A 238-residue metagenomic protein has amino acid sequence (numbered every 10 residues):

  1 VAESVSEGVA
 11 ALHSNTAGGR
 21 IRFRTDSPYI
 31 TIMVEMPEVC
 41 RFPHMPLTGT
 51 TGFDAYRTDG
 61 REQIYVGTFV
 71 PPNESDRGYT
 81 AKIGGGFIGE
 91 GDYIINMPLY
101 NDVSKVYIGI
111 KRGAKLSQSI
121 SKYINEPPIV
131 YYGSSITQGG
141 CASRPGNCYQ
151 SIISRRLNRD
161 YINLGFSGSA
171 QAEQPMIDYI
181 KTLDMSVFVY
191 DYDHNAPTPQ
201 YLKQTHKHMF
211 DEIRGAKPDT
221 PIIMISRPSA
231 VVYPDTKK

Functional and structural regions predicted by a protein language model:
V1-P128: N-terminal secretory targeting modules
S14, S169, E173-K238: Alpha-helical cap/lid subdomain in secreted, periplasmic, or secretory-pathway luminal O-acyl-processing enzymes
R24, G85-F87, Y93-A170, Q174-D184: Serine-esterase "nucleophile elbow" of acetyl-processing enzymes
I32, I162-L164, M224: A structural signal for short, well-ordered beta-strand segments and their strand-loop junctions that often border
E38-V39, T137, S167-G168, N195-P197: Short histidine/acidic/glycine/proline-rich micro-motifs that form metal- and phosphate-coordinating active-site loops
G49, R155, A216-P218: Short, structurally constrained coil/turn elements that cap an alpha-helix or connect an alpha-helix to the following
D59, G165, S226: Residues at the C-termini of beta-strands that transition into short coil/loop
